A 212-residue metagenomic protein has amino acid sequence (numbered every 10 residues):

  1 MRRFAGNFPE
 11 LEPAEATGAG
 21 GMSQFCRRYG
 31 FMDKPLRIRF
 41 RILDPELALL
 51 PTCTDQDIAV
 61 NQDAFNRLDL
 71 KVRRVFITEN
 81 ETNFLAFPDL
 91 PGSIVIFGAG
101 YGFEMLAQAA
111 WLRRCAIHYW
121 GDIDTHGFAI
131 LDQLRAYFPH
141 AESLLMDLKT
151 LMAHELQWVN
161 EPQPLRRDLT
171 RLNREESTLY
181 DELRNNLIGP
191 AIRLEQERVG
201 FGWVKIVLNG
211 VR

Functional and structural regions predicted by a protein language model:
M1-A116, H126, Q133-A136, E142 (+1 more regions): Nucleic-acid enzyme cleavage-core boundary/entry regions
D122: Active-site glycine-centered loops adjacent to acidic/histidine catalytic or metal-binding residues that shape
